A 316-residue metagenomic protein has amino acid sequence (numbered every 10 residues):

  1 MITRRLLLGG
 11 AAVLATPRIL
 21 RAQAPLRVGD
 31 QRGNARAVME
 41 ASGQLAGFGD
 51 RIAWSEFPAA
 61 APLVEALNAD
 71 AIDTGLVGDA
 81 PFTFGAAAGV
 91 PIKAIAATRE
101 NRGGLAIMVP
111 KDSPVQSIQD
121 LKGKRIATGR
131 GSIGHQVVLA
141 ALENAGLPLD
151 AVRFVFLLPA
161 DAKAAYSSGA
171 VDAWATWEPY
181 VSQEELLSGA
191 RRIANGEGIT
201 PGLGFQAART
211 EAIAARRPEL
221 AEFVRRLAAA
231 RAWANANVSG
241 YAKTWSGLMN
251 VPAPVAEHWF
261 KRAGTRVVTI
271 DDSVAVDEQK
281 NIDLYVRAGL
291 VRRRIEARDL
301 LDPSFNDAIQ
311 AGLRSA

Functional and structural regions predicted by a protein language model:
I2-A22: N-terminal export signals
A22-P148, F154-F156, D172-A175, R192-I193 (+1 more regions): Short, glycine-/small- and polar/acidic-enriched structural segments that line small-molecule recognition paths
E56, A60, E100, G131-H135 (+7 more regions): Solvent-exposed, acidic/flexible segments
E65, A69, T83, Q119 (+9 more regions): Solvent-exposed, polar/charged alpha-helical surfaces in well-ordered, non-transmembrane soluble domains, broadly
A80, F154-V155, A160-G247: Pocket-lining segment of extracytoplasmic ligand-binding domains
V90, L147-L149, V251, L290-V291: Helix N-cap/coil-helix junction residues
A215-R292: Secondary-structure end/capping motifs
V286-A316: Conserved C-terminal helix/tail region of periplasmic/extracytoplasmic solute-binding proteins
